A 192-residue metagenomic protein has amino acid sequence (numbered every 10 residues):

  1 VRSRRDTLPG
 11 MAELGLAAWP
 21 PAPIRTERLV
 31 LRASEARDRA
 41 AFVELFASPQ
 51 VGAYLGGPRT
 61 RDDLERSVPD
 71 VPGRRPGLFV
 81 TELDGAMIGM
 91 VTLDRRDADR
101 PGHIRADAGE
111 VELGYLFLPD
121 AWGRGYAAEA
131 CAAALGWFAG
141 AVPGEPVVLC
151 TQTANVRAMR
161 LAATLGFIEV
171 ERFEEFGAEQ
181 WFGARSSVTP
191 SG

Functional and structural regions predicted by a protein language model:
V1-D120, A133-W137, A141, P146-Q152 (+1 more regions): GNAT-family acyltransferases
G85, G125, N155: Conserved G/P- and acidic residue-centered "switch" motifs that form tight phosphate/ATP-binding loops in soluble
D120-A128: A short helix-loop-beta submotif of the ANL/AMP-binding
A128, A154-V170: Conserved active-site alpha-helix within GNAT-family acetyltransferase domains
